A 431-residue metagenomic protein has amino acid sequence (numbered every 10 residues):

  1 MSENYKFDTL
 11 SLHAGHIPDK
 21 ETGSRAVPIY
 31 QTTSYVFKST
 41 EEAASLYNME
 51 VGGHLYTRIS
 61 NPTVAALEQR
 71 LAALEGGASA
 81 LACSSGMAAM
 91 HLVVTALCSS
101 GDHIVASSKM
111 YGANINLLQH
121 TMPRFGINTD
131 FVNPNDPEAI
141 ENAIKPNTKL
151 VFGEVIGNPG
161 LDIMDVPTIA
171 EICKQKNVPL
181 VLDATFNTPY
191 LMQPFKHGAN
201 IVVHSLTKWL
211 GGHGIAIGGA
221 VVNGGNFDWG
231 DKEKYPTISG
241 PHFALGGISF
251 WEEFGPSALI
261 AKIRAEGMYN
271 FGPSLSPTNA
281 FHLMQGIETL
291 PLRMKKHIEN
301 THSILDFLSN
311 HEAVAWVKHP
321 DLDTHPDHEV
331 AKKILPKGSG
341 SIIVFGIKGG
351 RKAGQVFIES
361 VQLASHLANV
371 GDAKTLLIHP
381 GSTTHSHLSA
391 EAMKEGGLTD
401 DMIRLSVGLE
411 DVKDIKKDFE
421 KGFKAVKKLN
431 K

Functional and structural regions predicted by a protein language model:
S2-N61, Q69-R70, I403: N-terminal "arm"/small-domain region of PLP-dependent enzymes with the aminotransferase-like
S11-H13, I17-K20, A80-N310: Conserved PLP-enzyme active-site core in the AAT-like
S34, G224-F227, I347-G350: Short loop segments at secondary-structure junctions
S39-H91, A113-H120: Conserved N-terminal alpha-helix of the aminotransferase class I/II PLP-enzyme fold
Q119, N128, P146-K149, R293 (+3 more regions): PLP-dependent enzyme catalytic core of the Aspartate aminotransferase-like
I156, T185-N187, L322, K348 (+1 more regions): Active-site beta-loop-alpha junctions enriched in small/polar residues
V222, V344-G346, S406-G408: Short hydrophobic/aromatic beta-strand micro-patches that form the beta-sheet surface supporting nucleotide- or nucleic
F271-S274, N279-A280, Q285-T289, M294-K296 (+4 more regions): Conserved small-domain helix->loop->beta segment predominantly found in fold-type I
